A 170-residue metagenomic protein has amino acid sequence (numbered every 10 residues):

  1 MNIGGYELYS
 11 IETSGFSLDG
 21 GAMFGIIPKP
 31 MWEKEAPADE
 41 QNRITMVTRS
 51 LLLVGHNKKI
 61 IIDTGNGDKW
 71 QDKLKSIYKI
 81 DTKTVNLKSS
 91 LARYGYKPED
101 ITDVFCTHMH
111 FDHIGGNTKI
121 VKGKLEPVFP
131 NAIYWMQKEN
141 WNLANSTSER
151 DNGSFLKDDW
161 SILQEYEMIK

Functional and structural regions predicted by a protein language model:
I3-E7, S14-R93: Conserved beta-strand hairpin/beta-sheet module of binuclear metal-dependent hydrolase folds, prominently
Y9-I11, F105, W135, K170: Hydrophobic/aromatic beta-strand patches that form the interior of the parallel beta-sheet core in alpha/beta enzyme
I62, T107, M136-Q137: Active-site flanking residues adjacent to catalytic metal/cofactor-binding acidic residues
G65-G67, H110, N140: Catalytic metal-binding/acid-base residues of hydrolase active sites
T82-Y96, D100, V128-K170: Metallo-beta-lactamase
I101-D112: Metallo-beta-lactamase
I114-K124: Metal-dependent catalytic neighborhoods of phosphoester/phosphodiester hydrolases
